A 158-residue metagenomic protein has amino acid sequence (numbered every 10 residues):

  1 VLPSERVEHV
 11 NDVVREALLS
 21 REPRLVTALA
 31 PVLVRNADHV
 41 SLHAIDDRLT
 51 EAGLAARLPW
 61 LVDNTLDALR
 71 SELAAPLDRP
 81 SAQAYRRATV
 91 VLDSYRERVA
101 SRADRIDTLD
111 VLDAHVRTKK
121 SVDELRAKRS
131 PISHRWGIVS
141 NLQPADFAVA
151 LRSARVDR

Functional and structural regions predicted by a protein language model:
L2-R96: Mid-protein regulatory/catalytic core that forms ligand/cofactor-binding pockets and protein-protein interaction
R79-R158: Charge-dense, extended regions
